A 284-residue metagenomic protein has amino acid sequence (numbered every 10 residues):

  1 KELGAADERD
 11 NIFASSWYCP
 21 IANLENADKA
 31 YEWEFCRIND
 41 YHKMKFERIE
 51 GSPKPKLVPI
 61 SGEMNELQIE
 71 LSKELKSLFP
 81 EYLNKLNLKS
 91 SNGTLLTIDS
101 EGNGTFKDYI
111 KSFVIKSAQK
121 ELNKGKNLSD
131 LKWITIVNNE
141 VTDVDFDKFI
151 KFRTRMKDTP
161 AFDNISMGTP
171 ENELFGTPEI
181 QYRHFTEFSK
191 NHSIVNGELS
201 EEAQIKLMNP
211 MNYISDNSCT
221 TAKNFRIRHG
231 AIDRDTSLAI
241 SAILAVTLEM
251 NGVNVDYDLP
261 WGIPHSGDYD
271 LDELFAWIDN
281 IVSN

Functional and structural regions predicted by a protein language model:
K1, N11-Y18, F79, A245-L248 (+1 more regions): Generic detector of bulky aromatic hydrophobic side chains
K1-R37, I205: Primarily recognizes the serine-hydrolase "nucleophile elbow" in alpha/beta-hydrolase and SGNH/GDSL folds
Y18, N26-T154: Non-catalytic, alpha-helical, charged scaffold/linker segments that couple or flank catalytic or architectural cores
K73, S283-N284: Polar low-complexity intrinsically disordered regions
K116-S283: C-terminal subdomain of alpha/beta-hydrolase-fold enzymes, centered on the catalytic histidine and its supporting
